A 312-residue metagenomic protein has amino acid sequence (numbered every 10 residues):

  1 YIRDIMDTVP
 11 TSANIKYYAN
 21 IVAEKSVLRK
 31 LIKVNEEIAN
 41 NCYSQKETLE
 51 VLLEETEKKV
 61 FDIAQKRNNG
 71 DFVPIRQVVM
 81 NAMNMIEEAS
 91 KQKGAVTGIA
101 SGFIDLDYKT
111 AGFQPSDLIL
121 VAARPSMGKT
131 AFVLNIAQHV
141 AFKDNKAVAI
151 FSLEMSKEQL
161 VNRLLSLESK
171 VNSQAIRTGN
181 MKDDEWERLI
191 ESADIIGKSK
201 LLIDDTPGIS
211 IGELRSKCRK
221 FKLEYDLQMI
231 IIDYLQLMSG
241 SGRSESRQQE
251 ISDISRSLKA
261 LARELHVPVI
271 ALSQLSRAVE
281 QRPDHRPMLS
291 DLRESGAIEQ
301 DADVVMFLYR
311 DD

Functional and structural regions predicted by a protein language model:
Y1-Q92, V96, M127, K146 (+2 more regions): Short, small/acidic-rich helices and loops at N termini and domain boundaries of DNA replication/processing enzymes
T11-S12, S126, M155-E158, S166-L167 (+5 more regions): Conserved nucleotide-binding/hydrolysis micro-motifs of P-loop NTPases
I86-F113: P-loop NTPase nucleotide-binding/switch module
G98, D105, L118-A122, F132 (+7 more regions): Structured core elements
F103, D107, A111-S156, I209-K222 (+4 more regions): P-loop NTPase nucleotide-binding module
N135, H139, K143-D226, G240: Cytosolic-facing regulatory segments adjacent to core modules
R163-N172, L235-K259, R282-H285: Conserved P-loop NTPase nucleotide-binding/switch module
Q249-D312: Phosphate-binding/switch region of NTP-binding enzymes
